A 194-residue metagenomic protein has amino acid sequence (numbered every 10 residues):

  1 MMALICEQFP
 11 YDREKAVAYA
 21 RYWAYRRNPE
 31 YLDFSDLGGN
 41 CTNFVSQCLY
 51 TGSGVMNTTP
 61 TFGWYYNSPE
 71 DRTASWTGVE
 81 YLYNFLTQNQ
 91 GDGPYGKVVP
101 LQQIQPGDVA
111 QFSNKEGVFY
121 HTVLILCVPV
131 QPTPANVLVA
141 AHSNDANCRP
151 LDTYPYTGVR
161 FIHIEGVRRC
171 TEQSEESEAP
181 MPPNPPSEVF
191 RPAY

Functional and structural regions predicted by a protein language model:
M1-A74: N-terminal capping segments
A3-C6, L126, P183: Generic detector of low-complexity/intrinsically disordered segments and short hydrophobic N-terminal stretches
A3-I5, S113, V137, S187: Residue-level marker of intrinsically disordered, low-complexity segments enriched for small/polar residues
E30-G39, T59-N67, S113-V159: Glycine-rich catalytic cores of cysteine/serine-nucleophile enzymes that process amide/ester linkages in cell-envelope
Y50-N57, C127-V130, V167-R169: Short regulatory "switch" loops immediately downstream of catalytic or recognition motifs within protein catalytic
Y65-V139: ...with weaker cross-activation on analogous glycine-rich loops/strands in unrelated enzymes
N136-N144, D152-Y194: Low-complexity, Gly/Ser/Thr/Pro-rich intrinsically disordered linker/tail segments
